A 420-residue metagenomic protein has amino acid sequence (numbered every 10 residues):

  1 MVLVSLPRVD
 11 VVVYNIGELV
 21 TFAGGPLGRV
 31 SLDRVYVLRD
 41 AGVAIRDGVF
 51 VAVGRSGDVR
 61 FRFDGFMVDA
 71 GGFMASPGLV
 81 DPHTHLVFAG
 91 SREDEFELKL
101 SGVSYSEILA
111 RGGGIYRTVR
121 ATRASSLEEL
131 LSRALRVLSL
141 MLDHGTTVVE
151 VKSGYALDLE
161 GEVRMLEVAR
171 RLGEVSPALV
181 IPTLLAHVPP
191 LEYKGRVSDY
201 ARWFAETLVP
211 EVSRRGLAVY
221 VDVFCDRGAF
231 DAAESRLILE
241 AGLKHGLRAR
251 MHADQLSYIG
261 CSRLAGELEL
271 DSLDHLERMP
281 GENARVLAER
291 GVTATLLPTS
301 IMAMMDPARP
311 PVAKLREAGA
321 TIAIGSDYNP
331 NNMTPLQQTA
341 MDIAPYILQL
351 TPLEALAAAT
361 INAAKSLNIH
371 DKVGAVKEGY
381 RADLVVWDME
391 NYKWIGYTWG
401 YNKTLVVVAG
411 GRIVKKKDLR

Functional and structural regions predicted by a protein language model:
M1-F61, Y392-W394: N-terminal metal-binding scaffold of metallo-dependent hydrolase/deaminase domains
V12, G65-D69, P182, V407: Conserved beta-strand scaffold positions in the cores of enzyme catalytic domains, especially in NTP/NDP-utilizing
I16, V43, G48, G72 (+14 more regions): Divalent metal-coordination and catalytic microenvironments
F66-R133: Metal-associated gating/positioning segment near the N- to mid-region
D81, L86-V87, Q255, P330 (+1 more regions): Short active-site segment of divalent metal-dependent hydrolases/proteases that encodes the spacing between
T118-R133, S139, T147-I259: Metal-coordinating catalytic core of metallo-dependent amide/deamination hydrolases
L142, A205, S213-R214, L243 (+3 more regions): Non-catalytic positions within long, well-ordered alpha-helices that form the structural scaffold/packing of enzyme
R248, Y258-A375, W387-Y401, I413-K415 (+1 more regions): Active-site-adjacent C-terminal substructures of enzyme catalytic domains
